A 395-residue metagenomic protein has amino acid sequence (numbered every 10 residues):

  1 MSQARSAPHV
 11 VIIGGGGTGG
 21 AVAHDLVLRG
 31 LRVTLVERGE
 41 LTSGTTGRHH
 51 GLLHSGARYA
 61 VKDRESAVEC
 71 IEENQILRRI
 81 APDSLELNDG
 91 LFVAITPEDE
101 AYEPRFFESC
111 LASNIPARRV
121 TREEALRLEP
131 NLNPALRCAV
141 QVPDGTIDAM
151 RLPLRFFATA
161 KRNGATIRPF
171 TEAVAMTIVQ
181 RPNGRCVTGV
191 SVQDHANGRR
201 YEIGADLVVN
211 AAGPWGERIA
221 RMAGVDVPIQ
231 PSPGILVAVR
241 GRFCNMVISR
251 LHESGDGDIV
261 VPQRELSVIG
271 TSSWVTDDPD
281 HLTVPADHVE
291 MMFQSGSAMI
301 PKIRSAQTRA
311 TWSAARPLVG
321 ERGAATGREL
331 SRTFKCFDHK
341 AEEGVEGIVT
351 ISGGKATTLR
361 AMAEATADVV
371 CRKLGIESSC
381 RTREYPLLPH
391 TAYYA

Functional and structural regions predicted by a protein language model:
S6-P8, G198-L207: Core beta-strand elements of the Rossmann-like FAD/NAD(P) dinucleotide-binding domain in flavoenzyme oxidoreductases
P8-T34: N-terminal Rossmann-like FAD-binding beta1-loop-alpha1 element of flavoenzymes
I13, I203-G213: Short hydrophobic core segments
V27-G47: Glycine-rich FAD pyrophosphate-binding loop
H50-L128, D258: Dinucleotide-binding Rossmann-like beta1-alpha1 core, especially the glycine-rich loop that anchors the ADP
V93-N163, R168-P169, A175-C186, R264 (+3 more regions): Flavin (FAD/FMN) cofactor-binding and adjacent substrate-gating region of FAD-dependent oxidoreductase domains
A149, T159, D226-I235, R242-C244 (+2 more regions): C-terminal catalytic lobe of FAD-dependent flavoproteins
N210-G224: Flavin (primarily FAD) binding-site architecture
